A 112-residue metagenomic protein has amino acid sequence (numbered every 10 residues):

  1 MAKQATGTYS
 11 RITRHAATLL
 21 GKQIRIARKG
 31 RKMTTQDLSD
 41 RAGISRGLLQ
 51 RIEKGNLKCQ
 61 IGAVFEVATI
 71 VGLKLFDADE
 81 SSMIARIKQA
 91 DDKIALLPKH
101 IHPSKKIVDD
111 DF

Functional and structural regions predicted by a protein language model:
A2-K29: A short, Lys/Arg-rich alpha-helix, primarily the initiator
K22, K32-M33, C59: Residue-level signal for the short linker/turn that defines the boundary of a DNA-recognition helix
I24, T35, V64: Generic structural marker for isolated residues within well-ordered, non-membrane alpha-helices of soluble domains
K29, D40, T69: Short polybasic/polar patches that bind polyanions
K32-L48: Short alpha-helical DNA-recognition segment
Q60-A78: DNA major-groove recognition helix of helix-turn-helix/homeodomain DNA-binding modules
A78-F112: Short, charged recognition helix plus adjacent turn of helix-turn-helix-like nucleic-acid-binding domains
